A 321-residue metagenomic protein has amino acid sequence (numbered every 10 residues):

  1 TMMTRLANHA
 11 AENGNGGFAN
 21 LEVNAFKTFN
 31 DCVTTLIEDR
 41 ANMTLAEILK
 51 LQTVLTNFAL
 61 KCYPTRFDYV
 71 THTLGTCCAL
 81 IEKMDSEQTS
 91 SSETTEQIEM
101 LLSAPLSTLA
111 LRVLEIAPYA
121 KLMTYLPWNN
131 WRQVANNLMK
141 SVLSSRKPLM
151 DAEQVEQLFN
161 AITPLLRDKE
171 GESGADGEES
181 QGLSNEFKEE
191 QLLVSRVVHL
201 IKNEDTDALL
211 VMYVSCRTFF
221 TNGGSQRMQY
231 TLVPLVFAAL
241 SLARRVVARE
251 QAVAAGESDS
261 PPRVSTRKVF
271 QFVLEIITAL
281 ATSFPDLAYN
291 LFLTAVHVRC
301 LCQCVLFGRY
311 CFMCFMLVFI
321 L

Functional and structural regions predicted by a protein language model:
T1-L321: Extended alpha-helical scaffold regions
